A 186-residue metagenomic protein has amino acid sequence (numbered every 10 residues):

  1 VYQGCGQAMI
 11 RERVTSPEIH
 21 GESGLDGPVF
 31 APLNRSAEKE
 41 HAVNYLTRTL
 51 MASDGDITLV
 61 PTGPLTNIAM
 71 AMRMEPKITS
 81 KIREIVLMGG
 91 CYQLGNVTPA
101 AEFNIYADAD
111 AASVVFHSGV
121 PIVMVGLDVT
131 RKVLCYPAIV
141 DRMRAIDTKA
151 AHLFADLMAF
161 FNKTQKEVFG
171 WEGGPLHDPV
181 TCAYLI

Functional and structural regions predicted by a protein language model:
V1-I186: N-terminal acidic, glycine/proline-rich low-complexity segments
